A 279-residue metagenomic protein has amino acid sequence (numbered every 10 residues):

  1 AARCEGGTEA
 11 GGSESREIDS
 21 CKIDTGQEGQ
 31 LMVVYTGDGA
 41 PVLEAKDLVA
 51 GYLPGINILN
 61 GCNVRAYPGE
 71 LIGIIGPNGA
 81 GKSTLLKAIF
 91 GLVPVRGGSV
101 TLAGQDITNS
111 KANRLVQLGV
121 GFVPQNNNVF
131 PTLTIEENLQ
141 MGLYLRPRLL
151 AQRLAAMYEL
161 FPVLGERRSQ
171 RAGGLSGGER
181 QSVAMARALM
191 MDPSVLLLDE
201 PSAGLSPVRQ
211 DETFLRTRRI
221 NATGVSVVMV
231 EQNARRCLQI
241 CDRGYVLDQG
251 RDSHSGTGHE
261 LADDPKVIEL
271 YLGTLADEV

Functional and structural regions predicted by a protein language model:
G6-G7, G11-G12, G26-G29: Residue-identity detector for glycine
G26-V279: Glycine-rich phosphate-binding loops of nucleotide-dependent enzymes
